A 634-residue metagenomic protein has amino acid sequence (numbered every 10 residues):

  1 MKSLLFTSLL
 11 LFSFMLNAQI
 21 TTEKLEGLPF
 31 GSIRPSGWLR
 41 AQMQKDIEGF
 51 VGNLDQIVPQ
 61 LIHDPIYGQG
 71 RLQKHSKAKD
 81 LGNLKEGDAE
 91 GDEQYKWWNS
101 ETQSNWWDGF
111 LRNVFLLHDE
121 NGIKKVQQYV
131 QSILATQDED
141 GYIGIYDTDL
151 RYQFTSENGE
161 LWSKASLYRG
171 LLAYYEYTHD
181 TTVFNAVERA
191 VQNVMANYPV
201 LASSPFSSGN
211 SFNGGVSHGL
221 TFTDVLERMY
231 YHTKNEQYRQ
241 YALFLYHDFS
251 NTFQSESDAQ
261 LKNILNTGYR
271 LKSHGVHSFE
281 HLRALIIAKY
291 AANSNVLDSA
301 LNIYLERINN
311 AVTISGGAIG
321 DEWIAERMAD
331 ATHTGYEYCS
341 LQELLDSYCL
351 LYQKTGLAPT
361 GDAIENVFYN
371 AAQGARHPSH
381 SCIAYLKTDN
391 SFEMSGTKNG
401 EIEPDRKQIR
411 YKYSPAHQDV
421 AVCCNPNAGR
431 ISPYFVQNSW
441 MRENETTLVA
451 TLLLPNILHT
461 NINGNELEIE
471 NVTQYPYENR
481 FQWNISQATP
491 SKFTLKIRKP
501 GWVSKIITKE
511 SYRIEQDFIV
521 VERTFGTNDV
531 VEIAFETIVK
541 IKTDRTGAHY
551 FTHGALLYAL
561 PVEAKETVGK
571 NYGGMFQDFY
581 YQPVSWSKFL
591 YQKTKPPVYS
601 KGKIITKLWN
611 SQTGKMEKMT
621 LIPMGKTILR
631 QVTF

Functional and structural regions predicted by a protein language model:
M1-I20: Bacterial Sec-dependent N-terminal signal peptides
Q19, E23-K24, G70-K74, A78-Q103 (+6 more regions): Solvent-exposed loop and edge beta-strand segments that line ligand/cofactor-binding and catalytic clefts
Q19-T102, I123-Y146: Low-complexity, Ser/Thr/Pro/Gly-enriched N-terminal "stalk/linker" regions
K24-G27, R34-W38, Q42, D119-A135 (+6 more regions): Extended, well-ordered alpha-helical scaffold segments
G37-A41, W106-E120, A165-T181, T221-N235 (+4 more regions): Well-ordered alpha-helical scaffold segments within catalytic/enzyme domains
I287-N310, A331-S381, F392: Catalytic-core region of carbohydrate-active enzymes that cleave or remodel glycosidic bonds
L301, D362-N370, A375-N484, I514 (+2 more regions): C-terminal beta-rich recognition modules with glycine/proline-rich loops and embedded aromatic residues
P490-K509: Beta-strand-rich binding/interaction modules
